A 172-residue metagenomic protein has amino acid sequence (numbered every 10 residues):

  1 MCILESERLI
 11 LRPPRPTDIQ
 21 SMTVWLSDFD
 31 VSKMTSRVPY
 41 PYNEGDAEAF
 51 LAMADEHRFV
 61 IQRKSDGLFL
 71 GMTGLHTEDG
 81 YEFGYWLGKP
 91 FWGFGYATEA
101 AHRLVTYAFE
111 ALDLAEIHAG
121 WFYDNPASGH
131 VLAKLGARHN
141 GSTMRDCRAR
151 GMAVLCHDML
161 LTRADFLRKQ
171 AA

Functional and structural regions predicted by a protein language model:
M1-F29, R58-A172: Acyl-donor (CoA/ACP) binding surface of acyl/acetyltransferases
D30-L51: Conserved GNAT-fold acetyl-CoA-binding loop/helix
